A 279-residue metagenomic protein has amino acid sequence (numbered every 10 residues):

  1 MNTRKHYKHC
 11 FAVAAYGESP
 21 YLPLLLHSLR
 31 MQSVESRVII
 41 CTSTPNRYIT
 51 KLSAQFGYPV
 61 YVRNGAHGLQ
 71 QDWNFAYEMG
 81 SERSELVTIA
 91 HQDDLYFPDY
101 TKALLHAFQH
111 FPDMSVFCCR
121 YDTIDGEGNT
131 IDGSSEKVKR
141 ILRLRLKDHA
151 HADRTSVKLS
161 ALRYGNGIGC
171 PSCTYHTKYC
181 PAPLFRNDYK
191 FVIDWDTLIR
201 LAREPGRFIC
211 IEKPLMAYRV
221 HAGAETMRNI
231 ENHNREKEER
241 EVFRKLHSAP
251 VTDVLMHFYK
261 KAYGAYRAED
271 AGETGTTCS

Functional and structural regions predicted by a protein language model:
M1-S28: N-proximal low-complexity "stem/linker" segments adjacent to membrane-targeting elements
H27-S36: Short, acidic, metal-binding catalytic loop of nucleotide-sugar glycosyltransferases
C41-T50: A conserved acidic beta->alpha catalytic loop
S43, A90-Q92, C118-R120: Active-site acidic Asp-centered loop
N64-E82: Glycine-rich, basic loop-to-helix element that forms the pyrophosphate-binding segment of sugar-nucleotide handling
S84-L95: Short beta-strand-to-loop acidic/aromatic patch adjacent to the donor-nucleotide binding site
T101-K139: Conserved donor NDP-sugar-binding/catalytic core segment of glycosyltransferases
L144-R235: Conserved nucleotide-sugar donor-binding catalytic segment
